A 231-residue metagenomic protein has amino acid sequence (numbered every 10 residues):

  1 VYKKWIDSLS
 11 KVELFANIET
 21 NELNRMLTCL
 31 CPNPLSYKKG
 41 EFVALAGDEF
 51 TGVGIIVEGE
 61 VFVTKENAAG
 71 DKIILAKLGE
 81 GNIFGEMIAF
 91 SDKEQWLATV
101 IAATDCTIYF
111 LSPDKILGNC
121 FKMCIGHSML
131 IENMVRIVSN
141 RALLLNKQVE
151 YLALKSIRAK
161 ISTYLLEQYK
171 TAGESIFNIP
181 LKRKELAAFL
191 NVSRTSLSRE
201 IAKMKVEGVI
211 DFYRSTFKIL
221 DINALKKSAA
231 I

Functional and structural regions predicted by a protein language model:
V1-K39, I88-S91: Cyclic nucleotide-binding regulatory module and flanking cytosolic helices
L23, W96, D114-S156: A small-molecule sensor/coupling module
L30, I74-E132: Cyclic-nucleotide recognition modules
G40, T51-T64, G79-G81: Glycine- and acidic-residue-biased ligand/ion/polar-headgroup-sensing regions
F42-D48: Short phosphate-coordinating micro-motif centered on Lys-Gly-acidic
V61-I73: A short beta-strand-loop-beta hairpin characteristic of the jelly-roll/cupin
K155-K160, Y164-I231: Phosphate-/nucleic-acid-contacting segments
